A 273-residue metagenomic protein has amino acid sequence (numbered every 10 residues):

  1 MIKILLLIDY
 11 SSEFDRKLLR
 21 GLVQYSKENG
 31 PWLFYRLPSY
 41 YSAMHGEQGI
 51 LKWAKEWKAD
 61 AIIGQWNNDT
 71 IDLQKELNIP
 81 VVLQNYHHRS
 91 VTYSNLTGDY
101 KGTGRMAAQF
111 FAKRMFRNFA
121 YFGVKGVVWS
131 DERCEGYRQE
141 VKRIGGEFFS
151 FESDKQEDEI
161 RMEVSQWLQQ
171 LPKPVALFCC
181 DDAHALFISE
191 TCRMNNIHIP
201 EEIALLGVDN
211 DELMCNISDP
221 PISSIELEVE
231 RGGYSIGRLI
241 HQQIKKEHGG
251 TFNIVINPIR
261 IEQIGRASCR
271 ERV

Functional and structural regions predicted by a protein language model:
M1-A61, T70-R272: Bacterial carbohydrate/catabolite-sensing allosteric modules
